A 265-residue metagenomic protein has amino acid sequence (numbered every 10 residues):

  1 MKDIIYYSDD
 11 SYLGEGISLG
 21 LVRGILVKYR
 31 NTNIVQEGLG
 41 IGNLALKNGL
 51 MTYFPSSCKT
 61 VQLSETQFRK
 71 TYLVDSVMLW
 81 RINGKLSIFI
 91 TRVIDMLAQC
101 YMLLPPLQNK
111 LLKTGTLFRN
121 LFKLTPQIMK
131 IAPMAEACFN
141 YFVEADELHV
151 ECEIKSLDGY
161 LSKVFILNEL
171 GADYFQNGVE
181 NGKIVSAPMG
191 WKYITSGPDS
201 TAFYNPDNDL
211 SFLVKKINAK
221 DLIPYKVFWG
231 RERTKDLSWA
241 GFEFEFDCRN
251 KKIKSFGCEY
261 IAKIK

Functional and structural regions predicted by a protein language model:
M1-S87, F203-P206: Beta-strand-rich N-terminal accessory domains
L13-G14, S18-G38, D75-F89, M129-I131 (+6 more regions): Short, surface-exposed beta-strand/loop "edge" segments at domain boundaries and coil↔beta transitions
I25-V27, K70-V74, A137-Y141, L148-I154 (+5 more regions): Hydrophobic beta-strand residues in large extracellular and virion-surface proteins
N43-L50, D173-G178, P224-Y225: Short, surface-exposed linear segments at secondary-structure transitions and domain or protein termini
S64-F68, I131-P133, F142-D146, S238 (+1 more regions): Solvent-exposed loop and beta-edge segments used for protein-protein assembly and interaction
V74, M78-G178: Acidic, contiguous internal or C-terminal segments within carbohydrate-active enzymes that form a structured patch used
N168-G171, A187-K265: Beta-strand-rich recognition/accessory modules
Q176-G182, M189: Extracellular polysaccharide-targeting segments
